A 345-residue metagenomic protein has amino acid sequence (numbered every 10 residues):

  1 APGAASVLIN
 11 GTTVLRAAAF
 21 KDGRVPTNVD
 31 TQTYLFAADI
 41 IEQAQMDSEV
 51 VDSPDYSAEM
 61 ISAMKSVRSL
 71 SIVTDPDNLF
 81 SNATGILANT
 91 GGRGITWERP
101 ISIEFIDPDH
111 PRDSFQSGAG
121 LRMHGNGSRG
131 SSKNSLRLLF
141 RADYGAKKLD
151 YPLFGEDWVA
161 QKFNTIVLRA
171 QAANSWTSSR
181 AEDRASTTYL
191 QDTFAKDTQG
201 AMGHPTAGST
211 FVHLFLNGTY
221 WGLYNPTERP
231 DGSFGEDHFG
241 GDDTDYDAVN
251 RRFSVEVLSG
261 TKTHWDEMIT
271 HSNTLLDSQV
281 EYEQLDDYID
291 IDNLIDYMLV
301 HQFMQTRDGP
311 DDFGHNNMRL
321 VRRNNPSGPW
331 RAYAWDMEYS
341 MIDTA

Functional and structural regions predicted by a protein language model:
A1-P100, F105-S117, A142: Short, compositionally stereotyped local motifs that mark structural "simplifiers"
A4, T12-V14, V29-T31, V67-S69 (+11 more regions): Extracellular structured ligand-interaction cores
E104-H110, L190-H204, T274: Zn2+-dependent metallopeptidase catalytic core
P111-G130: Solvent-exposed edge beta-strands and adjacent loop segments that serve as assembly or binding interfaces
S135-D183, T188-Y189, M202-A207, H213-G309 (+2 more regions): Internal "kinase-insert"/substrate-recognition segments embedded within catalytic cores of ATP-dependent enzymes
F211-H213, T306-N324: Catalytic-loop signature of eukaryotic-like protein kinases
N324-A345: C-terminal catalytic region of ATP-dependent kinase domains
